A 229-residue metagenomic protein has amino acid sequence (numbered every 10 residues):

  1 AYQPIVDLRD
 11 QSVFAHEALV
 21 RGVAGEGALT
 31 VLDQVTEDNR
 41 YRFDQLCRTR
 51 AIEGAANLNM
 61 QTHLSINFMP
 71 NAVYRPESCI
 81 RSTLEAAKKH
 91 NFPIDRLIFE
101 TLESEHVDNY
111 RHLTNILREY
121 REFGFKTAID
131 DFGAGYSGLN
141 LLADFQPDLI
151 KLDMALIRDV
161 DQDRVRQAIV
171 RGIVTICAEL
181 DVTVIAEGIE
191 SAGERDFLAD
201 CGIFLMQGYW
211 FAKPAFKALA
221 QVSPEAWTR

Functional and structural regions predicted by a protein language model:
A1-H90: Bacterial c-di-GMP phosphodiesterase EAL domain
D7-S12, L102-V107, Y136-R229: EAL-family c-di-GMP phosphodiesterase catalytic domain
A24, I66, D131, D153 (+1 more regions): Signature for phosphate-centric chemistry
Y41-Q45, E77, Y110, T114 (+1 more regions): Non-membrane alpha-helical structural segments and their capping/turn regions in soluble enzymes
R48-I52, I80-A87, T114-L117, V170 (+2 more regions): Generic structural signal for well-ordered alpha-helices, preferentially at hydrophobic/aromatic core positions
Y74-K88, D108-I116, G138-L149: Distinct, well-ordered alpha-helical segments
I116-I129, C177-I185: Short beta-strand/loop segments at the ligand-binding rim of alpha/beta enzyme cores
